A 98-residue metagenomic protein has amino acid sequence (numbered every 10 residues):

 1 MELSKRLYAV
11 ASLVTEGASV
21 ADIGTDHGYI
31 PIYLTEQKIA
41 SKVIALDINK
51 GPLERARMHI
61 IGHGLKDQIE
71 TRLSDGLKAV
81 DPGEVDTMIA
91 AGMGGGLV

Functional and structural regions predicted by a protein language model:
E2-A18: Conserved alpha-helix/loop element of class I SAM-dependent methyltransferases that forms part of the SAM/SAH-binding
G17-D26: Conserved class I S-adenosyl-L-methionine
G28, I32: Glycine-rich SAM-binding Motif I of class I
E36-K42: Conserved S-adenosyl-L-methionine
L46-G51: Conserved SAM/SAH-binding beta-strand->alpha-helix loop
E54-G83: S-adenosyl-L-methionine
E84-G92: Short SAM/SAH-binding signature in class I
G96-V98: A short, conserved alpha-helix within the catalytic core of class I
